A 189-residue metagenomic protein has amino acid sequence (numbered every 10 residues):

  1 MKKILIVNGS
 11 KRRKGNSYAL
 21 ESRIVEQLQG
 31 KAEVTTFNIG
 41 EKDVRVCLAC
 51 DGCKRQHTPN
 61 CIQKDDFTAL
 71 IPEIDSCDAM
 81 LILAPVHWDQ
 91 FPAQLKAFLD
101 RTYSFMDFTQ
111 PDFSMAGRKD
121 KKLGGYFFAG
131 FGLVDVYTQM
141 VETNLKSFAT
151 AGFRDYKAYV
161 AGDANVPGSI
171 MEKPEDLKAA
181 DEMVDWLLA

Functional and structural regions predicted by a protein language model:
M1-D107, V166-A189: N-terminal beta1-alpha1-beta2 submodule of the flavodoxin-like/Rossmannoid cofactor-binding fold
I4, V34, L123, D155-Y156: Hydrophobic/aromatic residues located in beta-strands of well-ordered beta-sheets within soluble catalytic
P111-R154: Short, glycine-/small-residue-rich phosphate/pyrophosphate-handling segment
K157-G162: Beta-strand-loop-alpha "switch" segments that mediate conformational coupling across diverse proteins
